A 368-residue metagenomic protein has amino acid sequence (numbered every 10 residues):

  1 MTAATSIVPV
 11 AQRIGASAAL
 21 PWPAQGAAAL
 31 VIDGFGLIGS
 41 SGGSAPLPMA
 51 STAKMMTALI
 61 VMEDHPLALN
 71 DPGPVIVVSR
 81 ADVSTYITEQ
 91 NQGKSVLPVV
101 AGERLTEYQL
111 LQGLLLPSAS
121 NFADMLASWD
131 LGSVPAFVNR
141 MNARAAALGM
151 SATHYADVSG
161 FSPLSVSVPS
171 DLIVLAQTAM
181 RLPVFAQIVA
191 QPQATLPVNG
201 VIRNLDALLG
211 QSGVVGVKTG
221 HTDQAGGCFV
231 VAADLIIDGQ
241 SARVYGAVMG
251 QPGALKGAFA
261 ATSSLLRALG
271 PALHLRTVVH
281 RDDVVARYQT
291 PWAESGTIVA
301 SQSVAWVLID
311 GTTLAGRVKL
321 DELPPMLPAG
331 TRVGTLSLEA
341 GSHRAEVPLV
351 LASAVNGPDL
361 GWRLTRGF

Functional and structural regions predicted by a protein language model:
T2-S170, Q177-P183: Active-site-adjacent loops and short helices of periplasmic peptidoglycan-processing enzymes
P163-S165, D171, A176-F368: Domain-terminus/edge residues, biased toward the C-terminal soluble/receptor-binding domains of extracytoplasmic
